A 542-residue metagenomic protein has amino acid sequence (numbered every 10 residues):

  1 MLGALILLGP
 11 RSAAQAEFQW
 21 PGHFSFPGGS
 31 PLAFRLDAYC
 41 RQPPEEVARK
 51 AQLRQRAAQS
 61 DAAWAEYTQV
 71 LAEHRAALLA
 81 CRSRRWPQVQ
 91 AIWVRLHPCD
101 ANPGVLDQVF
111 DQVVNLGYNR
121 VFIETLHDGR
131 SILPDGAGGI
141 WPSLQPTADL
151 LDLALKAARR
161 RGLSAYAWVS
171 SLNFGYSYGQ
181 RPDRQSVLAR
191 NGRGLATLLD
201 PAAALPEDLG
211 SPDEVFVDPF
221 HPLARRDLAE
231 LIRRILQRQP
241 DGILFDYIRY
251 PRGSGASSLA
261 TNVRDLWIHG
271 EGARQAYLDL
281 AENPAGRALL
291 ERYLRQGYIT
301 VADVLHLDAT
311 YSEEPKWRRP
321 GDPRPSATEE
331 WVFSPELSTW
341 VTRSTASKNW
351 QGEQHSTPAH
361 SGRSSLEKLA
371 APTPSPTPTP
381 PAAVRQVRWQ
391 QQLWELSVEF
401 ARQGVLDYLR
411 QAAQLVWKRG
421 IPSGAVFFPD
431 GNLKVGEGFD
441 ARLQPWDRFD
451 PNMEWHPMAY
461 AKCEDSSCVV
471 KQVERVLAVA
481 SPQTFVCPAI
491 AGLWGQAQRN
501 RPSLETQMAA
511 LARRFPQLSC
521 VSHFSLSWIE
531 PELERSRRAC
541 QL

Functional and structural regions predicted by a protein language model:
G9-Y118, T377: Mature N-terminal, pre-catalytic/accessory segment of carbohydrate-active enzymes
P87-I92, C99-A101, S170-Q237: Active-site-adjacent "subsite" loops/lids of carbohydrate-active enzymes
Q90-D100, D135-A148, G210-R226, Q391-Q403 (+2 more regions): The substrate-binding groove and active-site-proximal loops of carbohydrate-active enzymes, especially glycoside
C99-N115, A224-R234, K434-D450, V469-V473 (+1 more regions): Short, acidic/polar
D100-N115, I140-R161, Q403-D407: Aromatic- and glycine-enriched glycan-recognition loops and surfaces that form the carbohydrate-binding subsites
V105-S131, Q237-G242, W446-W455: Catalytic domains of carbohydrate-active enzymes, especially glycoside hydrolases
D200-P422, F428-F449, Y460: Polysaccharide-binding and catalytic clefts of secreted carbohydrate-active enzymes
W446-L542: Substrate-binding cleft of secreted/luminal carbohydrate-active enzymes
